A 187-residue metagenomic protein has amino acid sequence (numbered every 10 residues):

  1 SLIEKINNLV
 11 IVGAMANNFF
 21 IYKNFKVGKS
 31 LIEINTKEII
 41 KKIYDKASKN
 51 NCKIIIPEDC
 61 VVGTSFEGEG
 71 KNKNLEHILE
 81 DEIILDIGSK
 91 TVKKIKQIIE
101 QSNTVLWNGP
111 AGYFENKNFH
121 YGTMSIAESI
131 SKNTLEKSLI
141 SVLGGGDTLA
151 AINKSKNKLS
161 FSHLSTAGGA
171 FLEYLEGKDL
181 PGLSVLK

Functional and structural regions predicted by a protein language model:
S1-K187: Active-site loop-to-helix "anion-binding N-cap" substructures in soluble metabolic enzymes
